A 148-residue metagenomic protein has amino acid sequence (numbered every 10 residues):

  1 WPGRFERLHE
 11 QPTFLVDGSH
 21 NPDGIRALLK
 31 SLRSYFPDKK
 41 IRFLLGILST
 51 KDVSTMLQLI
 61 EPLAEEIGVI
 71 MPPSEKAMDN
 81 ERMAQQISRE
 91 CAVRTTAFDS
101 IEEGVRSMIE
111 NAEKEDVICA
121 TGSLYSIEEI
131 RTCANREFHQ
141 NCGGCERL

Functional and structural regions predicted by a protein language model:
W1-E66: Nucleotide phosphate-binding/pyrophosphate-handling subdomain across enzymes that bind or process nucleotide phosphates
T13-F14, L57-V117: C-terminal helical cap/extension that packs against the catalytic core of soluble nucleotide-cofactor enzymes
L32, F36, I87, A112 (+1 more regions): Active-site catalytic pocket residues across diverse enzymes, especially alpha/beta-hydrolases
P73-K76, H139-L148: Short, flexible loop segments at boundaries between secondary-structure elements
S123: Active-site-proximal loop/hinge segments that shape catalytic or ion-binding/gating pockets
